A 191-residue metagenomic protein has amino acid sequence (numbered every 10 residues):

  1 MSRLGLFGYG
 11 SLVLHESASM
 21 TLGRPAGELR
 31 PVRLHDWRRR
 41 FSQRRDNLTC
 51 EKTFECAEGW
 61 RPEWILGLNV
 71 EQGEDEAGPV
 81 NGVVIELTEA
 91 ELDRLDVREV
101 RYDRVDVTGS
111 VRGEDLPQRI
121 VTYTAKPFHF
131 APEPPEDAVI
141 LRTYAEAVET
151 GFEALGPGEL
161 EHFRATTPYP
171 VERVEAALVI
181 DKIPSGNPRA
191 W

Functional and structural regions predicted by a protein language model:
M1-W191: A glycine-rich, hydrophobic/aromatic-adjacent loop/helix-cap motif
